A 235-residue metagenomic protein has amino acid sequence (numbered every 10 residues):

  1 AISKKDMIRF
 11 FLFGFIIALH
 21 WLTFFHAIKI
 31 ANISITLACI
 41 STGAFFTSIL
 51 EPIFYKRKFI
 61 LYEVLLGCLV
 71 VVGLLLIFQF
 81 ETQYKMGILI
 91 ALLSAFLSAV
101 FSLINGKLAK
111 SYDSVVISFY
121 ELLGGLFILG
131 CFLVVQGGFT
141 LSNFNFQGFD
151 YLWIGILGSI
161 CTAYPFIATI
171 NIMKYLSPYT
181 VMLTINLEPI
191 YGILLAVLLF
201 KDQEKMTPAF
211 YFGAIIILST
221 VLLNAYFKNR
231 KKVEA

Functional and structural regions predicted by a protein language model:
A1-T23, Y62-L65, M86-S94, N143-Y164: Loop-to-transmembrane-helix transition segments
G14, A18-L22, A44-I49, F96-V100 (+4 more regions): Hydrophobic/small/kink-forming positions within alpha-helical transmembrane segments of polytopic membrane proteins
K29, L75-M86, V135-F149, W153 (+1 more regions): Membrane-interface helix termini and inter-helical loops of multi-pass transporters
T36-T42, N105-F127, T162-L198: Helix-helix packing/entry segments at the starts of transmembrane helices
T42-L65, I190-F210: C-terminal transmembrane-helix exit sites in multi-pass transporters
T47-S48, Q83-L141, I154, A235: Transmembrane alpha-helical segments that form core, pore/gating elements of small-molecule transporters/exporters
F59-F78, L129, T207-K228: Hydrophobic transmembrane alpha-helices of multi-pass small-molecule transport proteins
N186-A235: C-terminal-most transmembrane helix of multi-pass membrane proteins
